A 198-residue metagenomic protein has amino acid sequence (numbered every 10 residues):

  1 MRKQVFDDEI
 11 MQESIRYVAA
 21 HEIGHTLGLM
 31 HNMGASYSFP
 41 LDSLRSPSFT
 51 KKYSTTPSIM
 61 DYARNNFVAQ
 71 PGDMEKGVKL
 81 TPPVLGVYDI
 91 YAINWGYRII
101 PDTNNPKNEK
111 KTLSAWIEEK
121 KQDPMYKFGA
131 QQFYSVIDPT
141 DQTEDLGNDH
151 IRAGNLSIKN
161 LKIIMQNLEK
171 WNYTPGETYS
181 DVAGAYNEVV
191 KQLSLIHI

Functional and structural regions predicted by a protein language model:
R2-V18: Short pre-active-site segment immediately N-terminal to the catalytic Zn-binding motif
M11, L29-M30, S38-F39: Active-site and adjacent substrate-binding regions of carbohydrate-active enzymes
I15-H21, I59-R64: A short, hydrophobic secondary-structure junction motif
Y17-N32: Active-site recognition of the HExxH zinc-binding catalytic motif
S36-S38, D42-I196: Conserved catalytic/binding loops enriched for acidic/polar residues
